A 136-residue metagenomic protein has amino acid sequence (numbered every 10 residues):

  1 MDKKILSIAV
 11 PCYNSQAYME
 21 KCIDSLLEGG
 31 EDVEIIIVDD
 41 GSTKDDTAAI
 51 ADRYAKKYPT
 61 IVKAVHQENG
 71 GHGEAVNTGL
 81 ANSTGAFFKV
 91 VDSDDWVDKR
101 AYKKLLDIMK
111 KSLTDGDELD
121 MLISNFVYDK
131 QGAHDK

Functional and structural regions predicted by a protein language model:
M1-K136: Nucleotide-sugar donor-binding/catalytic module of glycosyltransferases that assemble extracellular/cell-envelope
